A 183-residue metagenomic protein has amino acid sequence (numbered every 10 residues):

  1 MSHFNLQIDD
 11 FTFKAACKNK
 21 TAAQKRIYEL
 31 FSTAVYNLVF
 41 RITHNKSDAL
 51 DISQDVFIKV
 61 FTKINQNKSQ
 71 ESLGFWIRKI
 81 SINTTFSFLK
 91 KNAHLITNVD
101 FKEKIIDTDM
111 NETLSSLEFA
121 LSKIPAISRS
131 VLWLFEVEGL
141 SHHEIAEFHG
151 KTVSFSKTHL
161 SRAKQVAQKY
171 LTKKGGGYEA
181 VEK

Functional and structural regions predicted by a protein language model:
M1-L6, K14-A15, E147-F148, K164-K183: C-terminal edge and immediately downstream basic/flexible tail or linker adjoining helix-turn-helix-like DNA-binding
F13-N37: A short, charge-rich alpha-helical start-of-domain segment used by transcription regulators
C17-K18, H44, D55-S72, K91-A93: Sigma70-family region 2
N37, D51-I58, T62, E71-N83: Structural recognition of an alpha-helix C-terminal capping motif at a helix-to-coil junction
N65-S69, K79-V99: Arg/Lys-rich amphipathic alpha helix in sigma70-family domain 2
I82, F86, S128, H149-G176: DNA-recognition helix of helix-turn-helix
N92, I96-S122, H143: Acidic, proline/glycine-rich intrinsically disordered inter-domain spacer in sigma factors
V131-F135: A short pre-motif secondary-structure segment
